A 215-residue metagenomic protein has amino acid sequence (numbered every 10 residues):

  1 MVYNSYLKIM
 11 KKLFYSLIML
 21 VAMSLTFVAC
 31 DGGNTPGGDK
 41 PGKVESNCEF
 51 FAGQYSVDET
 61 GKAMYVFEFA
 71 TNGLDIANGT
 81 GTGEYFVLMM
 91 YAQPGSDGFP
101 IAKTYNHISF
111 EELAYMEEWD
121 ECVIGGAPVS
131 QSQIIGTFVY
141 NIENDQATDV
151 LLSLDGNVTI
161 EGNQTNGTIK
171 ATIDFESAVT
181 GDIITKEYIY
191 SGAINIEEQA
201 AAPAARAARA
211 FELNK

Functional and structural regions predicted by a protein language model:
M1-A29: Sec-dependent bacterial lipoprotein signal peptides
M1-I9, S153-T159, K170-T172: Bimodal feature
L13, S24-Q54, N195, F211-L213: Bacterial Sec-dependent N-terminal signal peptides
P36, K40, V44, G156 (+1 more regions): Edge beta-strand at a domain terminus
P41-G42, N47-T60, G156-Q164: Short, exposed beta-strand/loop patches in secreted or surface proteins that constitute
D58-E161: Surface-exposed helix/loop patches within compact recognition domains
A63-V66, T165-T172: Short, hydrophobic/aromatic-rich segments at coil-to-beta transitions
A92, Q164, I173-S177: A mature extracytoplasmic/lumenal domain signature
